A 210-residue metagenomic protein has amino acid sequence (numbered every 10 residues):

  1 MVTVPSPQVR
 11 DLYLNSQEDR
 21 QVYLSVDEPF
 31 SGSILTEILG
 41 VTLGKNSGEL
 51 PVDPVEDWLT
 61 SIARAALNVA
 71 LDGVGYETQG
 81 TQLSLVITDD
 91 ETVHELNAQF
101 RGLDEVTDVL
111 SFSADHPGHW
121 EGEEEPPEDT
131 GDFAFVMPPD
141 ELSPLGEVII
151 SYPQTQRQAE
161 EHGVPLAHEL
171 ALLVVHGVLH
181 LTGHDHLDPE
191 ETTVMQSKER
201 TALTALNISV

Functional and structural regions predicted by a protein language model:
M1-L170, L181-V210: An acidic/histidine-cluster motif and surrounding catalytic segment that typifies divalent-metal-assisted enzyme active
